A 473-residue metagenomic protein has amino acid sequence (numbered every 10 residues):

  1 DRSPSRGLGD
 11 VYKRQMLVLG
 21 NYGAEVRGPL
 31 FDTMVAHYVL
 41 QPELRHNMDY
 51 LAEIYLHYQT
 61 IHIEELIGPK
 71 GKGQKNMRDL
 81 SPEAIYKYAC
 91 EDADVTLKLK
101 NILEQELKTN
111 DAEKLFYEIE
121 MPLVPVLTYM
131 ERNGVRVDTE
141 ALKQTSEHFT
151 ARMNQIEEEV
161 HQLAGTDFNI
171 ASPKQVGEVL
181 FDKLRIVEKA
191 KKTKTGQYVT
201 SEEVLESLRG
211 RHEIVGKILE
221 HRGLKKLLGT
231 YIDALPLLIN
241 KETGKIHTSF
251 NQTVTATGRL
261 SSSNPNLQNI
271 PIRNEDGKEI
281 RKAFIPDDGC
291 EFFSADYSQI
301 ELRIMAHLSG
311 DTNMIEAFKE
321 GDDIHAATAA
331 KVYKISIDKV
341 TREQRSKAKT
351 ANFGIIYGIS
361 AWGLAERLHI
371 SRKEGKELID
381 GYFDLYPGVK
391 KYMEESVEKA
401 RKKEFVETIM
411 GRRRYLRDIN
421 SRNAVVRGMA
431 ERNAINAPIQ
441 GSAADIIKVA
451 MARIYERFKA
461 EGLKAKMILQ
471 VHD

Functional and structural regions predicted by a protein language model:
D1-L8: Positively charged, low-complexity/disordered segments
R6, R14, G20-N21, V26 (+14 more regions): Conserved "right-hand" nucleotidyltransferase catalytic core of DNA-directed polymerases
V11: Active-site loops and adjacent core secondary-structure elements that bind or stabilize anionic groups
P42, I170, A317-K319, I439: Conserved, non-catalytic sequence blocks in retroelement Pol enzymes and Pol-derived host proteins
K75-R78, P125, R132, N240-T243 (+3 more regions): Conserved catalytic core of nucleic-acid polymerases
N169-A171, K466-V471: Short beta-strand
I186-K191, S309-E320: Cytochrome P450 catalytic domain signature, combining two hallmark sequence patches
R281-M305, E316-K349: Conserved catalytic alpha/beta cores of large enzymes that bind or transform nucleotide phosphates and polynucleotides
